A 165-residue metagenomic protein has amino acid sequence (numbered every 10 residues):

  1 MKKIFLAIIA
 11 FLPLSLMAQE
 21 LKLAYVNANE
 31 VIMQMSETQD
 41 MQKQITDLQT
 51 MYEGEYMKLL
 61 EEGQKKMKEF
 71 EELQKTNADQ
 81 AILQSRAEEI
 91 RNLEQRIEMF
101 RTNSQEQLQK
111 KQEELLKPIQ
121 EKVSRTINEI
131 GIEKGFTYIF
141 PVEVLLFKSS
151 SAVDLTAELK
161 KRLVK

Functional and structural regions predicted by a protein language model:
I4-L14: Sec-dependent N-terminal signal peptides
Q19-K165: Amphipathic, charged alpha-helical segments and their helix-to-coil junctions in extracytoplasmic/peripheral assemblies
